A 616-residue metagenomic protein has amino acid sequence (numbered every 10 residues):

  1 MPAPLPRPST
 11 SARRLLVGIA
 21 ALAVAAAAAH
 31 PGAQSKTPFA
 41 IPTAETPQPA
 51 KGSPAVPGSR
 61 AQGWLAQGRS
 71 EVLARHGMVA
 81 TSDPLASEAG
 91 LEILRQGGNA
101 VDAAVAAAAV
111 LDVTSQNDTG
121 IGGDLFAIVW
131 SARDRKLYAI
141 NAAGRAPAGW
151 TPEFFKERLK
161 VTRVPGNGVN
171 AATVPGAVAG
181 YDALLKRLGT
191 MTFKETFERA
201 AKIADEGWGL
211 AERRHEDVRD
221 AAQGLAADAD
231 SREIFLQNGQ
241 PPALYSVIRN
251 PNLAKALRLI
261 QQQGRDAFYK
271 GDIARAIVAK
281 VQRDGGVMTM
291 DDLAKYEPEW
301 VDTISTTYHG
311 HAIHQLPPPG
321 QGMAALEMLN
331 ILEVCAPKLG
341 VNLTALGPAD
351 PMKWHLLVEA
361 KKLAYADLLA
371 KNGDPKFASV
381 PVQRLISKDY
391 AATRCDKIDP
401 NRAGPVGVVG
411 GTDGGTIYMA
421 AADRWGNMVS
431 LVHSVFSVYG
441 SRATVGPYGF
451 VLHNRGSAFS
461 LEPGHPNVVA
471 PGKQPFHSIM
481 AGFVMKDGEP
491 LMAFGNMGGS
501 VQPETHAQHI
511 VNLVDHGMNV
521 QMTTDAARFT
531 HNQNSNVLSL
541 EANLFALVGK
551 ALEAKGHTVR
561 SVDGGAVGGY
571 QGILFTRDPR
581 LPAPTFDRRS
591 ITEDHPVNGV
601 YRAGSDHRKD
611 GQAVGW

Functional and structural regions predicted by a protein language model:
P2-G18: Bacterial N-terminal signal peptides that target proteins for export
L16-A27: Bacterial N-terminal signal peptides
S35-E88, E92, A100-Q263, F268-K270 (+4 more regions): Noncatalytic scaffold domains of N-terminal-nucleophile
P57, G239, P337-V435, T444-Y448 (+2 more regions): Internal maturation/activation junctions in enzymes
V101-A108, K194-D205, R275-A279, A345-Y365 (+1 more regions): Short, well-structured alpha-helical segments that form the helix of a local strand-helix-strand
V113-T119, D124-A139, V287-T289, N427-M492 (+2 more regions): Active-site rim segments in enzyme catalytic domains, especially the processed small/beta chain of N-terminal
W300, D413-T416, H477-I479: Short, small/polar residue-rich loop motifs at catalytic or cofactor-binding pockets
Y365, W425, K473, H506 (+1 more regions): Extended C-terminal subregions enriched in glycine
